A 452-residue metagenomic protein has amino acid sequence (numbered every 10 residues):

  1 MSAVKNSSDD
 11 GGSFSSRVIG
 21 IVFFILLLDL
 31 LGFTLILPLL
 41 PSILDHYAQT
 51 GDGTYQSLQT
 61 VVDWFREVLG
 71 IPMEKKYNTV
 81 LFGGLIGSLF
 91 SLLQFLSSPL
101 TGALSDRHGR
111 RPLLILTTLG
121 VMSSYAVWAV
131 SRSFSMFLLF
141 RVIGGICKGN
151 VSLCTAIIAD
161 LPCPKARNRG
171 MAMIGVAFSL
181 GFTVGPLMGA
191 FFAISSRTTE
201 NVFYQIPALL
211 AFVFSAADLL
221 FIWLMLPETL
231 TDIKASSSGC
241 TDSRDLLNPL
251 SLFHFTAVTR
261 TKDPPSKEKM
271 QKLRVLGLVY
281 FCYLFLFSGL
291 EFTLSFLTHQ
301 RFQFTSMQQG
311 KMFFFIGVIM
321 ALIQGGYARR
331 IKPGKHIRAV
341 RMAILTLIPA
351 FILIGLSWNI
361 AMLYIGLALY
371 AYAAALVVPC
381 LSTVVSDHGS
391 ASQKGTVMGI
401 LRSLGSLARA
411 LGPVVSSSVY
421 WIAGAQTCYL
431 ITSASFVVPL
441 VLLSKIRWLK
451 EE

Functional and structural regions predicted by a protein language model:
L93-F134: Conserved MFS/SLC helix-loop-helix module at the cytosolic interface between two early adjacent transmembrane helices
L96-G109, L322-H336, Y420-W421: Helix-to-loop junctions at the C-terminal end of transmembrane segments in multipass secondary transporters
G109, V130-S135, C147, Q303 (+1 more regions): Helix-breaking motifs and short loop linkers at transmembrane-helix boundaries and internal kinks in secondary membrane
L139-F178: Cytoplasmic helix-loop-helix junction between adjacent transmembrane helices in 12-TM secondary transporters
K148, N168-I194, S215, L404-G412: Glycine-rich segments within core transmembrane alpha-helices of 12-TM secondary carriers
I194-F212, S416-L440: A membrane-interface helix-boundary motif in multi-pass transporters
Q309-K332, A343, L347: Transmembrane alpha-helices of Major Facilitator/SLC transporters
I337-L381: C-terminal transmembrane helical hairpin of 12-TM major facilitator-type secondary transporters
